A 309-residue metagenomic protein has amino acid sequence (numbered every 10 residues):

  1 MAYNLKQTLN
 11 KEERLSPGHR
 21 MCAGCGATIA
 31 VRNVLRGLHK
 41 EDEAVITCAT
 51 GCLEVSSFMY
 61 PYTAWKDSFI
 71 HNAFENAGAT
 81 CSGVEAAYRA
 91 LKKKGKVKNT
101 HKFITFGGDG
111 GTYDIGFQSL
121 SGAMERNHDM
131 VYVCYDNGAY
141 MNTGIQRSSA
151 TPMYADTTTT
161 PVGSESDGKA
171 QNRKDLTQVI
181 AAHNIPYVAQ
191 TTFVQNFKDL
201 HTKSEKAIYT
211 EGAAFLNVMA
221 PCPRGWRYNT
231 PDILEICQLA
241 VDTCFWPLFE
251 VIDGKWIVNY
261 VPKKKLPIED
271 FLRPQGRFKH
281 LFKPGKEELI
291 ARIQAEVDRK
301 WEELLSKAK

Functional and structural regions predicted by a protein language model:
A2-Y132, I145-A155: Cofactor-binding active-site loop characterized by glycine-rich and histidine/acidic residues
T8-K11, G18, N99, S149-Y209: Conserved thiamine diphosphate
E12, G24-T28, F74-G78, A170 (+5 more regions): Electropositive phosphate-/nucleotide-binding environments in soluble metabolic enzymes
A49-G51, V218-P221: Short, well-ordered beta-to-alpha junction loops that form the rim of enzyme active sites and present histidine/acidic
E54, N137-N142, P223-G225: Short gly/pro/ser/thr-enriched loop/turn and capping motifs at secondary-structure boundaries
C134, V188-T192, F215-M219: Short, conserved beta-strand edge motifs with alternating hydrophobic and charged residues
E211-F215, W246: Active-site lining segments that contact anionic ligands and/or coordinate catalytic metals
A220-K309: Flexible, low-complexity linker and terminal segments
